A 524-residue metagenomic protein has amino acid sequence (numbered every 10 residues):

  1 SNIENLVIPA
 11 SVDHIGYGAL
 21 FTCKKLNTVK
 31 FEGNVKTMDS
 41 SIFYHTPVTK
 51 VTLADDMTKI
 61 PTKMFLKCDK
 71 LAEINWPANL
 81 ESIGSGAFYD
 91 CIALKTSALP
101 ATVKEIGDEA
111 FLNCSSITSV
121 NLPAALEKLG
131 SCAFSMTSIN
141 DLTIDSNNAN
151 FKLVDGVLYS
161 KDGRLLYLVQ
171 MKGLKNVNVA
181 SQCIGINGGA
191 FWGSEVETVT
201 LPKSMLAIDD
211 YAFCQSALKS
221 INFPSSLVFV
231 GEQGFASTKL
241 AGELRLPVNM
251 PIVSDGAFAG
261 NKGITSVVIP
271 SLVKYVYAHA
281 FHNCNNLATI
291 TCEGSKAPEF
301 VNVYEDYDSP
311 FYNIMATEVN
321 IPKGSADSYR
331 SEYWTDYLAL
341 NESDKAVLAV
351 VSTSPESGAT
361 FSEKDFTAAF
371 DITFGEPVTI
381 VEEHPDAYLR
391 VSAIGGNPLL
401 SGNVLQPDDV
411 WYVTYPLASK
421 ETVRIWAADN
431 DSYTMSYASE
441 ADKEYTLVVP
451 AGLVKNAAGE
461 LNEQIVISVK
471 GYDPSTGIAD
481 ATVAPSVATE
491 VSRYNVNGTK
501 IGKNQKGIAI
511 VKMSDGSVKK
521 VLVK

Functional and structural regions predicted by a protein language model:
N2-H14, K24-T37, T46-K59, D69-S82 (+11 more regions): Structural signature of tandem-repeat unit edges
G16-F21, D39-I42, P61-L66, G84-Y89 (+9 more regions): Consensus positions within tandem repeat domains that build extended binding/scaffold surfaces
I144-N148, K172, G294, V351-F361 (+1 more regions): Short, solvent-exposed loop/edge segments of extracellular or virion-exposed proteins
A346-T360, A441, V448-S475: Acidic, Ser/Thr/Gly/Pro-rich low-complexity segments and short DxT(G/T)-type signature motifs
F361-E363, P377-H384, S436-S439, V487 (+1 more regions): A short beta-turn/strand-edge loop motif at beta-sheet boundaries
F366-V413: Short, surface-exposed alpha-helix to beta-strand junction/turn motifs within ectodomains of secreted and cell-envelope
V423-K443: Signal that preferentially marks extracellular ectodomain short beta-strand elements of beta-sandwich modules
S475-K524: C-terminal outer-membrane/trafficking sorting elements
